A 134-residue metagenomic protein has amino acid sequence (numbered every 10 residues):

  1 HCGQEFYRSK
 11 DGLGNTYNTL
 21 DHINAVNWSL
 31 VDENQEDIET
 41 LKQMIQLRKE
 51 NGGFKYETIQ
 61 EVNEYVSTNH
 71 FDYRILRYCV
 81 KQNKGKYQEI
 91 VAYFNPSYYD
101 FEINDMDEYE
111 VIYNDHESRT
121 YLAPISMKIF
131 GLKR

Functional and structural regions predicted by a protein language model:
H1-M106: Loop/helix patches that line or flank the sugar-binding groove of alpha-linked glycan CAZymes
E33-Q35, E110, I129: A broad, structure-centric signal for solvent-exposed, well-ordered loop/edge residues that line or flank functional
D105-H116: Solvent-exposed beta-hairpin/edge-strand motifs
E117-R134: C-terminal beta-strand-rich structural cap/linker in extracellular carbohydrate-active enzymes
